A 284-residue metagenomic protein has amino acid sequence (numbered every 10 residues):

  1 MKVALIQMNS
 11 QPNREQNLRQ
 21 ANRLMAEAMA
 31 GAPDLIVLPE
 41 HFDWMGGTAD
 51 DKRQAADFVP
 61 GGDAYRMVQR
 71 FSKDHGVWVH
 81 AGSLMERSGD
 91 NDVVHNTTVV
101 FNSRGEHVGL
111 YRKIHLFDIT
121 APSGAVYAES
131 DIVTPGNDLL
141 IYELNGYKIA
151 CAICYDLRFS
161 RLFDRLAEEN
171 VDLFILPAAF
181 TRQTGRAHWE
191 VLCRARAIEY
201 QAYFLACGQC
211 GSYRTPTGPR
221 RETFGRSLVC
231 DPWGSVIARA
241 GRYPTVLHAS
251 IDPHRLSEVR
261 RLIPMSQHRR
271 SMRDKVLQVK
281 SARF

Functional and structural regions predicted by a protein language model:
M1-A4: Extreme N-terminal starter segment of soluble prokaryotic enzymes
Q7-R14: Short polar catalytic/cofactor-binding loops
R14, R23-R104, F180-E199: Cys-nucleophile CN-hydrolase/nitrilase-fold catalytic domain and related Cys-dependent amidase chemistry that acts on
W44, D50, V99, L110-F117 (+2 more regions): Short beta->alpha transition motifs characteristic of CBS
V59-H80, K148, L157-L247: CN hydrolase (nitrilase-like) catalytic-core segments centered on the catalytic cysteine and neighboring Lys/Glu
A81-S83, T97-V100, L140-Y142, S227-V229 (+1 more regions): Short beta-strand scaffold segments in enzyme catalytic cores
G89-E169, R182-V191, A195, E258-M265: Active-site catalytic loop in hydrolytic enzyme cores
R255-F284: A conserved C-terminal secondary-structure "cap"
